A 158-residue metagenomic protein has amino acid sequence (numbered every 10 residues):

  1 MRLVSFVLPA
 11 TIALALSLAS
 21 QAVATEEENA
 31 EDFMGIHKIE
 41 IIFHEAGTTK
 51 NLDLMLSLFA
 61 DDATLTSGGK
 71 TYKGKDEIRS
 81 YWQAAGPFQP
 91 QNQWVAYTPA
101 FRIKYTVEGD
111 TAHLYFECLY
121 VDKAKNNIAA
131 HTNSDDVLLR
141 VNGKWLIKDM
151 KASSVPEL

Functional and structural regions predicted by a protein language model:
M1-P9: Bacterial N-terminal signal peptides that target proteins for export
P9-S17: Bacterial N-terminal signal peptides
S20-D61: Short, low-complexity N-terminal intrinsically disordered segments enriched in polar/charged residues
F43, M55, A63, G74 (+3 more regions): Hydrophobic pocket/interface hotspot
F59, G69-T71, F116-Y120, D136 (+1 more regions): A mature extracytoplasmic/lumenal domain signature
T64, R79-N127: Surface-exposed, charged secondary-structure patches
H131-L158: Short beta-strand edge/turn micro-motifs at domain boundaries
